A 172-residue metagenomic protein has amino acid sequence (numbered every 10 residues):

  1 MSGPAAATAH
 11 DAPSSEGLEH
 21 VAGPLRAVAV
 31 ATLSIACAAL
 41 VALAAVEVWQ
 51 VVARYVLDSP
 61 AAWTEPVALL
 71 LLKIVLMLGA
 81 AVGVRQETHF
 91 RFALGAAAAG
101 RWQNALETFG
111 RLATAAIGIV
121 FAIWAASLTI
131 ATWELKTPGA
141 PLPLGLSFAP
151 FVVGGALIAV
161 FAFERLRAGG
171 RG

Functional and structural regions predicted by a protein language model:
M1-G172: Alpha-helical transmembrane segments and membrane-interface helix-loop junctions in multi-pass membrane proteins
